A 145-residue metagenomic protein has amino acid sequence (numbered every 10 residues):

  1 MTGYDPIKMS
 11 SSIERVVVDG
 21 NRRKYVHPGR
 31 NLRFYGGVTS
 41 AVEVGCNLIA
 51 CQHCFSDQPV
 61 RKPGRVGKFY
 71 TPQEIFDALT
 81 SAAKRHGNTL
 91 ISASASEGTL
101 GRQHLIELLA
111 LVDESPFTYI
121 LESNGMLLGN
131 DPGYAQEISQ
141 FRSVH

Functional and structural regions predicted by a protein language model:
M1-L48, Q52, S56-P63: N-terminal [4Fe-4S]-dependent radical SAM core
K8-M9, E74-S96: Short Fe-S-cluster ligation motifs
R33-Y35, A83-H86, D113, S139: Flexible, charged surface loops at secondary-structure boundaries
T39, I91, Y119-L121, V144: Hydrophobic faces of well-ordered beta-strands that scaffold small-molecule active sites in alpha/beta enzyme cores
A50, H86-G87, Q140-S143: Short loop/turn motifs at secondary-structure junctions
C54-P59, G87-N88, H145: Short, basic/glycine-rich phosphate-binding loops at helix/coil junctions that contact nucleotide phosphates
R61-L79, S96-Q140: Canonical radical SAM enzyme core domain
R65-G67, T80-H86, H145: Catalytic phosphate/metal-binding cores of nucleic-acid and nucleotide-processing enzymes, i.e., regions that mediate
